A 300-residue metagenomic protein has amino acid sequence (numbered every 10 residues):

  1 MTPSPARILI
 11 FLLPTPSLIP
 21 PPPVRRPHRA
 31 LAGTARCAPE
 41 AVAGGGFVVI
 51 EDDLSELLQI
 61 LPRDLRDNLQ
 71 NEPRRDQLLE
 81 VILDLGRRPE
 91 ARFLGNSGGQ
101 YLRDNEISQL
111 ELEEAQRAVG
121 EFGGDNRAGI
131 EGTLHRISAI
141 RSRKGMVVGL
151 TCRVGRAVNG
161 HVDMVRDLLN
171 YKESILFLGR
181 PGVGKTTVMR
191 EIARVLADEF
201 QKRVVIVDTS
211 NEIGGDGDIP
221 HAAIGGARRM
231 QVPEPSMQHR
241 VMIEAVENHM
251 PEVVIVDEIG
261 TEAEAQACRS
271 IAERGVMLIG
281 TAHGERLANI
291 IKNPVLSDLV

Functional and structural regions predicted by a protein language model:
T2-F11, P16, R26-T133: N-terminal accessory targeting/assembly segments
V81, I137, D208: Residue-level signature of catalytic and energy-coupling elements of molecular machines, predominantly ATP/GTP-dependent
Y101-R103, E113-I175, G179, G217: P-loop NTP-binding catalytic core
R136, V188-E191, Q238-E244, A267: Well-ordered alpha-helical segments embedded in enzymatic catalytic cores
V154, V165-E212: P-loop NTPase nucleotide-binding module
L169-N170, L196-E199, H221-G225, E244-H249 (+2 more regions): Conserved catalytic network of the ASCE P-loop NTPase/AAA+ motor domain
A197-A245: P-loop NTPase switch/communication element
M250-P251, I255-V300: Conserved P-loop NTPase nucleotide-binding/switch module
